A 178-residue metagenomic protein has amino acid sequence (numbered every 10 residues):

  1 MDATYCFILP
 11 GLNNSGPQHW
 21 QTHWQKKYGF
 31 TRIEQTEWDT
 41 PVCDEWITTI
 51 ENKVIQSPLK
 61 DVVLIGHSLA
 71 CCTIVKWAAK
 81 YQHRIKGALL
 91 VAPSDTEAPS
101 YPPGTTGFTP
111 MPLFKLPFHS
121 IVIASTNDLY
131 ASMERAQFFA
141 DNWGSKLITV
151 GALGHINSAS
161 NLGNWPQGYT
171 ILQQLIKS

Functional and structural regions predicted by a protein language model:
D2-K60: Active-site catalytic motif of lipid deacylating hydrolases and related acyltransferases
G16, L129-R135: Conserved alpha/beta-hydrolase "acid-adjacent" motif
G29-T31, D141-N157: Catalytic histidine neighborhood in serine/cysteine hydrolases with alpha/beta-hydrolase-type architecture
V63-I65, A88: Conserved alpha/beta-hydrolase fold motif
I65-I74: Gly/Ala-rich beta-loop-alpha elbow adjacent to hydrolase catalytic centers
H83-A98: A conserved short beta-strand
L116-P117, I121-A124, D128: Short beta-strand/loop motif that positions the catalytic acidic residue of the alpha/beta-hydrolase fold
S158-Q174: Post-His helix in hydrolase/transferase enzymes
